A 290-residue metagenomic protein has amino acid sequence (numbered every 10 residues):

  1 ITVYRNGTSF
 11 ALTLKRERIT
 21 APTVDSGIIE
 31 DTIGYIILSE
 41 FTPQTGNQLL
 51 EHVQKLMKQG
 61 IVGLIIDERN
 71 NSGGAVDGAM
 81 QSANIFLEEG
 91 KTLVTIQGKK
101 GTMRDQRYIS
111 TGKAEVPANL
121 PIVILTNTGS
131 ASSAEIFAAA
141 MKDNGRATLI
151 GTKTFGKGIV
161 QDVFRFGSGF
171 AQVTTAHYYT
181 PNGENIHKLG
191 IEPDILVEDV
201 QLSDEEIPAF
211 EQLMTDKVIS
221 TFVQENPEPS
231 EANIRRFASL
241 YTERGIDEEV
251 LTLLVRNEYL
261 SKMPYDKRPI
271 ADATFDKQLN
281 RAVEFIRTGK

Functional and structural regions predicted by a protein language model:
I1-D25, T174-T175: PDZ-domain C-terminal substructure recognizer with occasional recognition of PDZ-binding tails
D25-I65, N70-K290: C-terminal "post-core" interaction segments
